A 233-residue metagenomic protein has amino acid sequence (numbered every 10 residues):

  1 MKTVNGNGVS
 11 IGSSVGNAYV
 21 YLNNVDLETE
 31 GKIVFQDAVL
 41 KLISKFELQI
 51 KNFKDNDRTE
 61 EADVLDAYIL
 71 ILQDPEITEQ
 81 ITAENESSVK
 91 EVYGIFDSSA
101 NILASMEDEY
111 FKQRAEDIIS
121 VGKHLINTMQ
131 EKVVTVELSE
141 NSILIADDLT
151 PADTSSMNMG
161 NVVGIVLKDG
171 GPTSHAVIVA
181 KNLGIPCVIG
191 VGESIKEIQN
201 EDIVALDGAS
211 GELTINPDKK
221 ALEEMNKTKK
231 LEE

Functional and structural regions predicted by a protein language model:
M1-E233: Non-catalytic, soluble scaffold/interaction modules
